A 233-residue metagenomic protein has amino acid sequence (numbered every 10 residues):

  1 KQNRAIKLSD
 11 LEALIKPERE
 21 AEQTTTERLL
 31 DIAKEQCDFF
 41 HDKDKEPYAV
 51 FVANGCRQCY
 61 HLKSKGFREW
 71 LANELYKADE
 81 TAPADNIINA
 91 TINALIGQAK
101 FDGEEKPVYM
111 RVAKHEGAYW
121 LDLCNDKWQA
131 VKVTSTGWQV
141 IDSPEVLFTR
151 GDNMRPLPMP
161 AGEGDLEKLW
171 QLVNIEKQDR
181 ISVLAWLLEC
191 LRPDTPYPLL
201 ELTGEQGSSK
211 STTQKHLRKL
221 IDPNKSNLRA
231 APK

Functional and structural regions predicted by a protein language model:
K1-A161: N-terminal nucleic-acid engagement/recognition segments and initiation subdomains in replication, restriction
V50-C56, T134-K233: P-loop NTPase catalytic core of nucleic-acid-dependent motor ATPases
